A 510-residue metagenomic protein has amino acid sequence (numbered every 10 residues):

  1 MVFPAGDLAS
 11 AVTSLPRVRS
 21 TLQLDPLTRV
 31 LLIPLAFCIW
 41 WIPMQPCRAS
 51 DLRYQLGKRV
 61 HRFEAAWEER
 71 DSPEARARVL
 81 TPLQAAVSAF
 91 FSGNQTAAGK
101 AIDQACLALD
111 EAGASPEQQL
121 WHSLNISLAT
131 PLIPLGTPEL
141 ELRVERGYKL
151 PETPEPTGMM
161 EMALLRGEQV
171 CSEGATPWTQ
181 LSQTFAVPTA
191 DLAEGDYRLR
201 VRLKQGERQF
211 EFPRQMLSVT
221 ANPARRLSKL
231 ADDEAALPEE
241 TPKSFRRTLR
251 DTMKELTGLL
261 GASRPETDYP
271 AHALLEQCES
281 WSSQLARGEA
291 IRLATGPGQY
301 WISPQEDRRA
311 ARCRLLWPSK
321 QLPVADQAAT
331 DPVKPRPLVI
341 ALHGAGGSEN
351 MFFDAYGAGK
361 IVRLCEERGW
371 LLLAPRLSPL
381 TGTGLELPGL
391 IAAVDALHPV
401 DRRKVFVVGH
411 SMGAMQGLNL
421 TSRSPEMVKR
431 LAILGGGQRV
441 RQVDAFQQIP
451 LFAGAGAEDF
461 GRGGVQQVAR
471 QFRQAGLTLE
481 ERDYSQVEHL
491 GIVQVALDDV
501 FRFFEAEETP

Functional and structural regions predicted by a protein language model:
C47-V79, L124-P131, L135-E141, T220-E255: Amphipathic, heptad-repeat alpha-helical segments
S50-Q118, V339, V408, H489: Long, contiguous interaction/targeting segments characteristic of exported/extracellular or secretory-pathway proteins
C106-G136: Short, compositionally biased P/S/T/A/G/V-rich stretches that sit at domain boundaries
N125, V170-T184, A190-R336, R470: A domain-start/cap signature at the N-terminus of enzymes
P323, D331-R336, A341-T381, G461: Short substrate-entry loop that stabilizes the transition state in hydrolases
A329-K334, G382-S411: Gly/Ser-rich "nucleophile elbow"/oxyanion-hole loop immediately N-terminal to the catalytic nucleophile in hydrolases
R403-Q448: Primarily recognizes the serine-hydrolase "nucleophile elbow" in alpha/beta-hydrolase and SGNH/GDSL folds
G454, F460-P510: C-terminal catalytic histidine-bearing segment of alpha/beta-hydrolase fold enzymes
